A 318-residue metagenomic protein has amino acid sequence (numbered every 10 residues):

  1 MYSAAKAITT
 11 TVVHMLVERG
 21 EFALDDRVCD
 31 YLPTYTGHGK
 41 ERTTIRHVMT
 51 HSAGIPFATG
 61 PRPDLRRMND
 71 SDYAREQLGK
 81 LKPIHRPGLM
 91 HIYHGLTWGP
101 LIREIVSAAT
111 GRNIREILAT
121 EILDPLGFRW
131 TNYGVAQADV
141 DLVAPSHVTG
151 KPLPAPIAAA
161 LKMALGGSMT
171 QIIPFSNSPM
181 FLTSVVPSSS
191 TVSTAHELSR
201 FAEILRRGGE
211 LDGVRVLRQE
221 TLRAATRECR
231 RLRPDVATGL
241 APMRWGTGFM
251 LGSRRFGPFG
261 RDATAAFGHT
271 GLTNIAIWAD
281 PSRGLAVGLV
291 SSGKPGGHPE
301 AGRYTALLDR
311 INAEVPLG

Functional and structural regions predicted by a protein language model:
M1-V48, R86-L96, V186: Short active-site loop at a secondary-structure junction that contains or immediately precedes the catalytic residue(s)
R19, S282-R283: Residue-level recognition of short loop/turn positions
H38-R261: Short, surface-exposed loop or secondary-structure junction motifs that flank catalytic or metal-binding residues
R207-E210, T226-P234, G296-G318: Short, gly/Ser/Thr-rich active-site loops of penicillin-recognizing serine hydrolases
G268: Short, structured beta-strand/loop micro-motifs enriched in basic residues and often containing a Trp
G271-T273: Short, small/polar residue-rich loop motifs at catalytic or cofactor-binding pockets
I277-W278, G284-G293: Short, well-ordered beta-strand elements
